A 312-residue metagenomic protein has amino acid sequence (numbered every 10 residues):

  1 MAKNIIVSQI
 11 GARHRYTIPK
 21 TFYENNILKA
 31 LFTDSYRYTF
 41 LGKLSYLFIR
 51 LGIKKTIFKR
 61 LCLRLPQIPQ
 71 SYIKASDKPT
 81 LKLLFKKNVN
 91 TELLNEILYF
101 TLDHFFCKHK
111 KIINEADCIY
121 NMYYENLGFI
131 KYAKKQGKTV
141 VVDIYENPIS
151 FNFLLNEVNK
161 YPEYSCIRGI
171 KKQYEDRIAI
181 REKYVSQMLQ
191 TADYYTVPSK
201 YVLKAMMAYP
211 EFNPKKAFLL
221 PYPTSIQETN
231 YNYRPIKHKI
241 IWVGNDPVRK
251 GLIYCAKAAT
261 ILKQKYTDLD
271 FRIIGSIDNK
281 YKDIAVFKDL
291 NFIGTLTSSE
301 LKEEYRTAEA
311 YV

Functional and structural regions predicted by a protein language model:
M1-I68, C107-N114, T260: N-terminal subdomain of nucleotide-sugar transferases
N4-Q9, C107-N126, A133-D143: Short N-terminal targeting/anchoring amphipathic segment
A75-L94, Q136-K183: Acceptor-binding helix/loop patch of EC 2.4 sugar-transfer enzymes, predominantly nucleotide-sugar-dependent
L127, C166-T229: Donor nucleotide-sugar binding/catalytic pocket of nucleotide-sugar-dependent glycosyltransferases
D193, R306-V312: Acidic donor-binding loop of glycosyltransferase active sites
T224, E228-K250, A256-I261, F271-R272: Conserved donor-binding/catalytic core segment of Leloir-type glycosyltransferases
L252, A256-N291: A conserved nucleotide-sugar
S276-I277, L290-R306: Conserved active-site histidine-acidic residue motif and adjacent donor-binding/catalytic loop of glycosyltransferases
